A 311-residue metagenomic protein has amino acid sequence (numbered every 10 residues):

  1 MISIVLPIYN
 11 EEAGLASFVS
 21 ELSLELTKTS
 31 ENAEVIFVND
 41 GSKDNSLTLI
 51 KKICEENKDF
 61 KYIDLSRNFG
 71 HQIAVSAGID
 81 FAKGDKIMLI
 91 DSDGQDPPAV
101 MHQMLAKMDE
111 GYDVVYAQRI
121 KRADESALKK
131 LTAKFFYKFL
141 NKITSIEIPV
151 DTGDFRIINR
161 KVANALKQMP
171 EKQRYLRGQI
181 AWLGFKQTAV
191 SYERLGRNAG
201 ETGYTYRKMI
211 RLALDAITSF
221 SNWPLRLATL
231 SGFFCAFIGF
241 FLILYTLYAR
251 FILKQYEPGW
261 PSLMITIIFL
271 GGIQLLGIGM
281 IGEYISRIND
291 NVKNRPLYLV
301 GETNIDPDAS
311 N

Functional and structural regions predicted by a protein language model:
M1-S126: Structured catalytic core of nucleotide-sugar glycosyltransferases
P7, L65-R67, I90, R156 (+3 more regions): Short conserved micro-motifs on helix faces and helix-strand junctions that flank and scaffold key functional residues
L24-T27, I87, D113, T144 (+4 more regions): Generic structural signal for secondary-structure transition and capping sites
I63-R67, H71-F81, Q95-Q179, L195-L214: Acceptor/aglycone-binding surface of glycosyltransferases and processive sugar-polymer synthases
K138, Y175-N311: Hydrophobic helical membrane-anchoring modules
